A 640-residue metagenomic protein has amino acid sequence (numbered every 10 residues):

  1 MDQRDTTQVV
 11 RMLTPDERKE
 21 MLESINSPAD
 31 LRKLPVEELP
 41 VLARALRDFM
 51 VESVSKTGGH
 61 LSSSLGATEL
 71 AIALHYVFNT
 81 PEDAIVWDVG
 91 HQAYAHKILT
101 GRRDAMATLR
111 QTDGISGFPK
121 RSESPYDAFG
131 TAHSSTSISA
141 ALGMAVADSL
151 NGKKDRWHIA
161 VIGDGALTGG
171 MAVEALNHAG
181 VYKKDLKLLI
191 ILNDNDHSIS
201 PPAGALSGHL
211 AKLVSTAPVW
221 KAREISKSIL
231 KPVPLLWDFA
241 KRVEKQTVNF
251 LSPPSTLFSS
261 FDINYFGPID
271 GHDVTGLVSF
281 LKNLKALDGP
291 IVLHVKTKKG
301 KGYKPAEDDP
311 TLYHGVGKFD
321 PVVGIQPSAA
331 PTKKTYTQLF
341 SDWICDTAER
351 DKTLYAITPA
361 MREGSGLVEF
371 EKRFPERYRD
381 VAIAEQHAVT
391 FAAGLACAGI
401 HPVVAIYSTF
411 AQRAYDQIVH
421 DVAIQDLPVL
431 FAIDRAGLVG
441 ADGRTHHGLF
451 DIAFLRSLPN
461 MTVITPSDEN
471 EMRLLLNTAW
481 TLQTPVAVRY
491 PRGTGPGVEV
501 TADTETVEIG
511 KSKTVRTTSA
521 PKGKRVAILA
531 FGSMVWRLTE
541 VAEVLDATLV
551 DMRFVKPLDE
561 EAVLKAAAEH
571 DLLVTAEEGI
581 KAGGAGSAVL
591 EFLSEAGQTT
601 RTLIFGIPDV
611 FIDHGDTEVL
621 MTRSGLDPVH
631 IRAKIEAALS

Functional and structural regions predicted by a protein language model:
D2-L99, L257-I263, P268-L277, I291-H294: N-terminal amphipathic, basic-rich helices that act as targeting or association modules
R18, H60-Y182, L354, T358-P359 (+1 more regions): Cofactor-binding active-site loop characterized by glycine-rich and histidine/acidic residues
P35, D164, D468: Short, conserved phosphate/pyrophosphate- and ester-handling motifs at nucleotide-, phospho-/glycolipid
F49, A73, V323-A330, K334: Nucleotide/pyrophosphate-binding catalytic subdomain
R102, T108-A140, L150-D155, Y182-L312 (+8 more regions): Thiamine diphosphate
H158, I162-A175, A179, G366 (+4 more regions): Extended, hydrophobic alpha-helical segments in both membrane/secreted and soluble proteins
K318-V322, R456-T501: Helix-enriched interaction subdomains in cytosolic or periplasmic regions, typified by TIR/SEFIR signaling/NADase cores
